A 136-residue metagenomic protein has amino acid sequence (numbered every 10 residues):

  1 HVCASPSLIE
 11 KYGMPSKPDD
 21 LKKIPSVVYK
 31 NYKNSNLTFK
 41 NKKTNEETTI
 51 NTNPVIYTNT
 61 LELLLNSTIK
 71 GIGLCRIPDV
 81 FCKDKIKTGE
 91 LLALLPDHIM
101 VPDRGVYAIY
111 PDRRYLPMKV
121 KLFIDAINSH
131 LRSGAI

Functional and structural regions predicted by a protein language model:
H1-P102, S133-I136: C-terminal regulatory
P96-I136: A late-sequence structural motif
